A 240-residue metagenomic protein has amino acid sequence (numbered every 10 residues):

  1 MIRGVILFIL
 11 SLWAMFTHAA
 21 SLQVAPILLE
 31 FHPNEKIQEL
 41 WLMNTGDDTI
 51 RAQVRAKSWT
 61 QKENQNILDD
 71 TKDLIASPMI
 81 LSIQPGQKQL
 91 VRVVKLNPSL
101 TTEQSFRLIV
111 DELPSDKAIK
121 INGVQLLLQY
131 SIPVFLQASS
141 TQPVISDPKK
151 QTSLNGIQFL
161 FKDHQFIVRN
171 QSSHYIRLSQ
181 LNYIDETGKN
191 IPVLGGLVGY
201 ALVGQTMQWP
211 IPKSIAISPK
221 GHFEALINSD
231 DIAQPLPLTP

Functional and structural regions predicted by a protein language model:
I2-I9: Sec-dependent signal peptide recognition, specifically the positively charged N-region followed immediately by
A14-F16: N-terminal signal peptide c-region/cleavage motif recognized by signal peptidases
A19-T45, K149-F161: Beta-sheet-dominated interaction scaffolds and their linkers
L42-G46, F166-H174: Asparagine-centered strand-capping/turn motif at beta-strand->loop junctions
D48-A56, K120, I176-L181: Short, hydrophobic/aromatic beta-strand segments
N66-S99, K189-I217: Intrinsically disordered, low-complexity Pro/Gly/Ser/Thr-rich segments with frequent PxxP/GP/PP motifs and embedded
L96-I145, A216-P240: Terminal connector regions
R177-T239: Structured core of small recognition/catalytic domains
